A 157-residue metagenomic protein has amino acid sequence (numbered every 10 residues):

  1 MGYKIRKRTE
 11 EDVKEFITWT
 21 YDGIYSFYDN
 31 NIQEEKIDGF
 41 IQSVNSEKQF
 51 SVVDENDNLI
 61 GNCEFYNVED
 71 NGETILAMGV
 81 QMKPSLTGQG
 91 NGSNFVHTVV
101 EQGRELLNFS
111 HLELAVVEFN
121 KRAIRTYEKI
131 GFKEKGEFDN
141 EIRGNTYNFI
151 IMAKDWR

Functional and structural regions predicted by a protein language model:
G2-Y3: Extreme N-terminal starter segment of soluble prokaryotic enzymes
K7-E11, T20-T87, Q102, L106 (+1 more regions): Acetyl-CoA-dependent GNAT
F16: Hydrophobic pocket/interface hotspot
E47, E73, A77, H111 (+2 more regions): Short coil/loop residues immediately preceding or within conserved phosphate-binding loops of NTP-utilizing enzyme
M82, G88-Q102, R125-K129: Conserved acetyl-CoA-binding loop-helix of GNAT-fold acetyltransferases
S110, V117-I124, E137-R157: C-terminal "cap" of GNAT-fold acetyltransferases
E128-E137: Conserved acetyl-CoA-binding loop of GNAT-fold acetyltransferases
